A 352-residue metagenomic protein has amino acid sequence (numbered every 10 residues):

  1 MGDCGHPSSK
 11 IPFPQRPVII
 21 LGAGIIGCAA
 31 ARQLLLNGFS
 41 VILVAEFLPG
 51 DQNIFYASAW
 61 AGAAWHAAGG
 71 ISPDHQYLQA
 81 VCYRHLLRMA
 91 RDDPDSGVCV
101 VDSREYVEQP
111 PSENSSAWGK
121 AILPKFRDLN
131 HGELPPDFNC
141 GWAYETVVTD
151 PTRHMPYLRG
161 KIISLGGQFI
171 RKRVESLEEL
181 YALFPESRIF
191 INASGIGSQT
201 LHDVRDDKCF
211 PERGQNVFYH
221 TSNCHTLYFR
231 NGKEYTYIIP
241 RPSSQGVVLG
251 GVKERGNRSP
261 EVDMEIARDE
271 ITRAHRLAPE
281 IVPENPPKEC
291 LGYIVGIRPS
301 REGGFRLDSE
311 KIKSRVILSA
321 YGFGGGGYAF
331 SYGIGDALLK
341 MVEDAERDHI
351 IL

Functional and structural regions predicted by a protein language model:
M1-P17, L35, D348-L352: Eukaryotic N-terminal targeting leaders
C4-H6, I11-P14, V81-G166: Flavin (FAD/FMN) cofactor-binding and adjacent substrate-gating region of FAD-dependent oxidoreductase domains
S9, F13-Q15, F47-Q76: Conserved N-terminal glycine-rich FAD pyrophosphate-binding loop of Rossmann-like flavoproteins
R16-L43: N-terminal Rossmann-like FAD-binding beta1-loop-alpha1 element of flavoenzymes
I26, P49, G197: Conserved Rossmann-like nucleotide-cofactor binding loop
R32-N37, L43, A59, A64 (+3 more regions): Active-site substrate-recognition segment that forms the wall of the catalytic cavity or substrate channel
G132, Y157, P286-L352: C-terminal catalytic lobe of FAD-dependent flavoproteins
L134, F138-I189, A193, S198-T200 (+1 more regions): Helical element adjacent to the flavin cofactor pocket in flavoenzyme catalytic cores
